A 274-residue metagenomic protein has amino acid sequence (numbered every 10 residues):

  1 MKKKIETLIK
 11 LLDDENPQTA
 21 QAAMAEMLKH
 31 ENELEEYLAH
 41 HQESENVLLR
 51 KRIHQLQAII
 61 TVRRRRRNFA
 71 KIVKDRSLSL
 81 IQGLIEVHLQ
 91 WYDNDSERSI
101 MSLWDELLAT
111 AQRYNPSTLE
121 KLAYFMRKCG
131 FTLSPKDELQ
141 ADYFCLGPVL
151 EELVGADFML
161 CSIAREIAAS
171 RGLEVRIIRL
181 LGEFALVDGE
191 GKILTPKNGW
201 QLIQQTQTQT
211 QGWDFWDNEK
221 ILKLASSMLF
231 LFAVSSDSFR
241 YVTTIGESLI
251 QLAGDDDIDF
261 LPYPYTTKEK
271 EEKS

Functional and structural regions predicted by a protein language model:
K2-S274: A structural boundary/capping signal
